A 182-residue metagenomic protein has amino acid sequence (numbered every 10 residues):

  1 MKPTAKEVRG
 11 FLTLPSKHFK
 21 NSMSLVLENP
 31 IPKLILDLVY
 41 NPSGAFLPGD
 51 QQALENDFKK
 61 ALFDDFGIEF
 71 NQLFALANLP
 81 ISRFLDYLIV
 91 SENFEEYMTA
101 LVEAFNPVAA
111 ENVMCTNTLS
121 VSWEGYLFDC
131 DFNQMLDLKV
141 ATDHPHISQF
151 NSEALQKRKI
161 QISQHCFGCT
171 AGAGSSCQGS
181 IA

Functional and structural regions predicted by a protein language model:
M1-M114: Radical SAM enzyme [4Fe-4S]-AdoMet core and its adjacent flexible, acidic and glycine-rich loops/tails across
L34-L36, N117, H165-F167: A generic secondary-structure signal marking the coil-to-beta-strand transition
N41-S43, N78, E124, M135 (+1 more regions): Generic structural motif
F63, V121, G172-S175: Secreted/processed peptides and extracellular or luminal domains of membrane proteins
S82-R83, Y87, N117, D131-L136: Hydrophobic scaffolds flanking metal-cofactor catalytic centers in soluble metalloenzymes
V102-N133: C-terminal accessory regions of radical SAM enzymes
L127-A182: Flexible mid-to-C-terminal extensions adjoining Fe-S/redox cofactors in radical SAM and related proteins
